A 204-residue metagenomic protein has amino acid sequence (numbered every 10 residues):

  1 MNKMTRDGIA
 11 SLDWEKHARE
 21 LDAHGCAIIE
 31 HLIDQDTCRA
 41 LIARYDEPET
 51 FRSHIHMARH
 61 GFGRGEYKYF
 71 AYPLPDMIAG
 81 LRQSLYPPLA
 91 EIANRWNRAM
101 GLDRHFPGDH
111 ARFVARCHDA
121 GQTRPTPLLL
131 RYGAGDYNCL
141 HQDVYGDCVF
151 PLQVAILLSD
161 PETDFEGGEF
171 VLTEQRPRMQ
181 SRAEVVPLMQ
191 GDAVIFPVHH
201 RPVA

Functional and structural regions predicted by a protein language model:
M1-L152, L158-A193, H199-A204: Fe(II)/2-oxoglutarate oxygenase catalytic core
